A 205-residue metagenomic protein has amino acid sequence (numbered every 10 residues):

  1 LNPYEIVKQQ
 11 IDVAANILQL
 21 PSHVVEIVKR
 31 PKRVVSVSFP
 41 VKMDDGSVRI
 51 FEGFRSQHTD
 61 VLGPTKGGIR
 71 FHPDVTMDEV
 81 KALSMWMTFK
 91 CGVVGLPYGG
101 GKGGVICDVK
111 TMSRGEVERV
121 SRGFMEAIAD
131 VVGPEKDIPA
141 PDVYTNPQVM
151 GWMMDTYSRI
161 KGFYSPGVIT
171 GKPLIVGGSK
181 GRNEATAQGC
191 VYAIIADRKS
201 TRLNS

Functional and structural regions predicted by a protein language model:
L1-A185, V191-A193: N-terminal ligand-binding/catalytic initiation module
K199-S205: Conserved small/polar residues in nucleotide/adenosyl-binding loops
